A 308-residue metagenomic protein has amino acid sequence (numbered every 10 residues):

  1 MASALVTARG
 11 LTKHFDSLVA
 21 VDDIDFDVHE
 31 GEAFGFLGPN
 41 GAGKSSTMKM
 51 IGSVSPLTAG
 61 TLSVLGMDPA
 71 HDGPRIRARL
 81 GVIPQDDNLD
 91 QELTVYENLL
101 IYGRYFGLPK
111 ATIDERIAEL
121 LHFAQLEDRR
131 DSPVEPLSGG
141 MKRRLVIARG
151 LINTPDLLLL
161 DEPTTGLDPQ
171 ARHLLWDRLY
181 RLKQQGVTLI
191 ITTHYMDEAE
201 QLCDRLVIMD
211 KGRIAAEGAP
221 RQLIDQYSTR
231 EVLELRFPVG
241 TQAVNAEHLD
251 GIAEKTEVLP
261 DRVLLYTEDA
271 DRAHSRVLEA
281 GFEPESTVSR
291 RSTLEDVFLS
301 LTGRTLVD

Functional and structural regions predicted by a protein language model:
G60-D68, R75-I76: Conserved ABC transporter NBD signature motif
L100, R104, A111-R129: Conserved ABC ATPase "signature" region
P133-L137: Conserved ABC ATPase signature
T154: Conserved catalytic motifs of ABC-family nucleotide-binding domains
L158-D161: Catalytic Walker B motif of ABC-type/P-loop ATPase nucleotide-binding domains
W176-E268: ABC transporter nucleotide-binding domain
